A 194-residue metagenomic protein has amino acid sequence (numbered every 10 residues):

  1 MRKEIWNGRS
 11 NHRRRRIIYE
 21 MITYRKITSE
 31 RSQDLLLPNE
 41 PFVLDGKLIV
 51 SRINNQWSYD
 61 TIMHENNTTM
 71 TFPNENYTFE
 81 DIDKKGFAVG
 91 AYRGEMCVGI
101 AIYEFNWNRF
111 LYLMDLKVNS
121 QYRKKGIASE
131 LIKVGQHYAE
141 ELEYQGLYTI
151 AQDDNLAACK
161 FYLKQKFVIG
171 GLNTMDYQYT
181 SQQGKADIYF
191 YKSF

Functional and structural regions predicted by a protein language model:
N11-H12: Intrinsic-disorder-associated, low-complexity terminal segments enriched in Asp/Asn/His/Tyr and depleted of Lys/Arg
E20-T23: Extreme N-terminal starter segment of soluble prokaryotic enzymes
S29-E30, L37-F110, M114, N119-S120 (+3 more regions): Acetyl-CoA-dependent GNAT
V118, K124-H137, L163-K164: Conserved acetyl-CoA-binding loop-helix of GNAT-fold acetyltransferases
A139-A151: Conserved GNAT acetyl-CoA-binding A-motif
Q152-N155, C159, K164-V168, L172-F194: C-terminal "cap" of GNAT-fold acetyltransferases
